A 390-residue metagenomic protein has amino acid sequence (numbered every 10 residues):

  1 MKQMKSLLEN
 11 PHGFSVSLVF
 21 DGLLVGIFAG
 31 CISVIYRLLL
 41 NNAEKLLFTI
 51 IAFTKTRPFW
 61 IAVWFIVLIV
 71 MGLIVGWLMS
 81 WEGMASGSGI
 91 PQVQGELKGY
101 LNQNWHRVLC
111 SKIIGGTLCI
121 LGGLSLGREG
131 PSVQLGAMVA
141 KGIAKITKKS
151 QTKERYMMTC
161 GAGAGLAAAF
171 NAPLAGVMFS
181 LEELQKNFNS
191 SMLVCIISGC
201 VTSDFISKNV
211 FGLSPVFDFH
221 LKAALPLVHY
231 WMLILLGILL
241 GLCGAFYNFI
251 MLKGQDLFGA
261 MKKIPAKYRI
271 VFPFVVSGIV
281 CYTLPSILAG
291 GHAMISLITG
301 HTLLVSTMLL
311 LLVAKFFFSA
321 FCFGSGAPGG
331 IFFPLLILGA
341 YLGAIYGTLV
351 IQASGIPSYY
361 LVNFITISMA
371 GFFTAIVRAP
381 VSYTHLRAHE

Functional and structural regions predicted by a protein language model:
M1-R387: Alpha-helical transmembrane segments and immediately membrane-proximal extracytoplasmic
E390: A short, basic/aromatic helix-end/turn motif that makes direct DNA contacts
